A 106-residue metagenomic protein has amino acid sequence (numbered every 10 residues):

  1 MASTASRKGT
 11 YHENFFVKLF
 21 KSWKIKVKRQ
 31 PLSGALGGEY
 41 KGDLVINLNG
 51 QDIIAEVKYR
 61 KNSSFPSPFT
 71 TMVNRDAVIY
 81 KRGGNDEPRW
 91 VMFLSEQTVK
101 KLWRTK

Functional and structural regions predicted by a protein language model:
M1-K106: Catalytic phosphate/metal-binding cores of nucleic-acid and nucleotide-processing enzymes, i.e., regions that mediate
